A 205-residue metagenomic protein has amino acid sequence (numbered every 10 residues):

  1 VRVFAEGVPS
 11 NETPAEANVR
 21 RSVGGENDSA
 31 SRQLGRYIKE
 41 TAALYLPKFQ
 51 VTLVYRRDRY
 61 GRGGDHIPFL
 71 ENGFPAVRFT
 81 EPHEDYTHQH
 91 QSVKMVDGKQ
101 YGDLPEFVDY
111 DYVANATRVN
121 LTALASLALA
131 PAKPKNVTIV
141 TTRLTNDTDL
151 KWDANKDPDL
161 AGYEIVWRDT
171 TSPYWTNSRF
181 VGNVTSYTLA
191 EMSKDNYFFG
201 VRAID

Functional and structural regions predicted by a protein language model:
V1-A5, P9-N11, V54-P131: Active-site-adjacent mobile loop/cap segments within catalytic or ligand-binding domains
V1-G64: Metal-dependent peptidase/peptidase-like ectodomains
L70-G73, D157-D159, M192: Extracellular/periplasmic catalytic domains that process cell-envelope and extracellular macromolecules
P131-V140: Proline-enriched interdomain boundary motifs that mark the N-terminal boundary and often initiate the first structured
L144-T148, V181-Y187: Ser/Thr- and Asn-enriched, surface-exposed coil loops between beta-strands
N146-L160: Conserved aromatic anchor
D157-R179, N183: Extracellular low-complexity, O-glycosylation-prone stalks/linkers
Y187-D205: Beta-strand-rich modules
